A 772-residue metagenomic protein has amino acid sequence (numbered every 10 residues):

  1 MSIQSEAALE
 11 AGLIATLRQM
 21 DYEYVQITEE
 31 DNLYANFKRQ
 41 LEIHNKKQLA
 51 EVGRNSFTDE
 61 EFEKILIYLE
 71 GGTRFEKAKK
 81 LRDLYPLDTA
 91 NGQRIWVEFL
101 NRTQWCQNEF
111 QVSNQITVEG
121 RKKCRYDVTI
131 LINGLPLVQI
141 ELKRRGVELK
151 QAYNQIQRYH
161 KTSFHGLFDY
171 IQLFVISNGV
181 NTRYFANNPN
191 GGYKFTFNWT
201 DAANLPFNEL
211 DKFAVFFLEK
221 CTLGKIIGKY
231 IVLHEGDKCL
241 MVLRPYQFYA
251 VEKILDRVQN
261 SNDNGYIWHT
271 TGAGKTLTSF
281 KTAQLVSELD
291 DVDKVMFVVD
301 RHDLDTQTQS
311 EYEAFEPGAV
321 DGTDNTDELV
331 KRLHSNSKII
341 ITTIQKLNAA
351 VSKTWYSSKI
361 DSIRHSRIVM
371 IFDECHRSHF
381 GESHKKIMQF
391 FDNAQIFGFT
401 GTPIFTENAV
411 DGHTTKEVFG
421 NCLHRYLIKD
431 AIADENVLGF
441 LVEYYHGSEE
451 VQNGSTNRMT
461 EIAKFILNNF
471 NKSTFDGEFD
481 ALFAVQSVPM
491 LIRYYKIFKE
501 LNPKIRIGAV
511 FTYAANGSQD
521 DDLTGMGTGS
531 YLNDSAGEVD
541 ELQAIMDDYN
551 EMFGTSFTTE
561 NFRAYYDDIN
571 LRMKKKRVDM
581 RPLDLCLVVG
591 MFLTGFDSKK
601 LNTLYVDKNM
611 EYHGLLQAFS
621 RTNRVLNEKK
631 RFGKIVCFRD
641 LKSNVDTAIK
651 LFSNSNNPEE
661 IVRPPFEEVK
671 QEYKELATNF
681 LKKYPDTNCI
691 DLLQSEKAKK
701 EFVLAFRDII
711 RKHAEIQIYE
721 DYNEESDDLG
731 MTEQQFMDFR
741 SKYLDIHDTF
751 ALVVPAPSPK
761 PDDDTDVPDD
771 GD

Functional and structural regions predicted by a protein language model:
S2-K294, D303-A319, S335-I339, Q345 (+1 more regions): ATP-dependent helicase/translocase motor core
I132, Q259-D263, L333-S337, S352-I368 (+3 more regions): Short basic/glycine-enriched coil/helix segment immediately N-terminal to the Walker B
L149, N187, T196, Q345-V451 (+3 more regions): Signature of the SF2 helicase/ATPase Hel1-core->accessory helical subdomain module
W268-T270, D293-R301, F479-S487: Conserved RecA-like ASCE P-loop NTPase motor core of nucleic-acid helicases/translocases
E288, D686-D772: C-terminal helical accessory/scaffold domains
N336-A350, D579-T594: Conserved two-lobed SF2 helicase motor
K338, N453-V588, S741, D745-A751 (+1 more regions): Conserved C-terminal RecA-like helicase domain
L626-D727: Long, hydrophobic alpha-helical segments
